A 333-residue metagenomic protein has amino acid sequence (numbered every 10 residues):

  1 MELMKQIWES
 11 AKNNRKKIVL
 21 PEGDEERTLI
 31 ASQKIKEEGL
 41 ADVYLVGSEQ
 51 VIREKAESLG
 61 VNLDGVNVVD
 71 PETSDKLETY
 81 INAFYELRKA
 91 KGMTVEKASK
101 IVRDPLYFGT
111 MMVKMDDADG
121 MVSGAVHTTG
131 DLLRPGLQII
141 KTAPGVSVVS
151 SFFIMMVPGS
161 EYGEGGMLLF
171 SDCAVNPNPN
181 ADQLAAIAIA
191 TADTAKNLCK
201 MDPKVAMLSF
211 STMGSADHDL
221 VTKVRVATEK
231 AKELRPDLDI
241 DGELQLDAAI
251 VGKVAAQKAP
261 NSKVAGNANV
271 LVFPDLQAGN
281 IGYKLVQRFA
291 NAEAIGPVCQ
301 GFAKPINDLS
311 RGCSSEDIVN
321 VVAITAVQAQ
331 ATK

Functional and structural regions predicted by a protein language model:
M1-A265, V270-K333: Anion-binding alpha/beta catalytic cores of soluble intermediary-metabolism enzymes, centered on
